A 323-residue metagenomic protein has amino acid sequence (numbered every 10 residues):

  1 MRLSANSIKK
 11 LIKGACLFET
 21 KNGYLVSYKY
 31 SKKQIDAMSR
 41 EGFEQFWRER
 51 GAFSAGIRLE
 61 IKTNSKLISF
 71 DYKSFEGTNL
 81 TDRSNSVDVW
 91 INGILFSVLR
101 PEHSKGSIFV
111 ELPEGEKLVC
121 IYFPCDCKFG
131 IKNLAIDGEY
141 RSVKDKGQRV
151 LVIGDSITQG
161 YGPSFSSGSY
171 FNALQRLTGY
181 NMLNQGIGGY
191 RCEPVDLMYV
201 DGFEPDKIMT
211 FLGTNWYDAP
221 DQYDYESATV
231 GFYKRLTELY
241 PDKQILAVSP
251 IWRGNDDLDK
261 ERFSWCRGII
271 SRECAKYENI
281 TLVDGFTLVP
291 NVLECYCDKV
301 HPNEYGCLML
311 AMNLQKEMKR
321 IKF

Functional and structural regions predicted by a protein language model:
M1-V150, K319-F323: N-terminal secretory targeting modules
A52, S65, D196-F323: Alpha-helical cap/lid subdomain in secreted, periplasmic, or secretory-pathway luminal O-acyl-processing enzymes
A55, I153, Q185, L212 (+1 more regions): Short glycine-rich loop/turn motifs that provide flexible caps or phosphate-binding loops at active sites
F70, M182-G186, A247: A structural signal for short, well-ordered beta-strand segments and their strand-loop junctions that often border
S74-E76, S156, T214, I251: Residue-level signal for short, function-critical loop segments
L80-D82, V143, Q175, D201 (+2 more regions): Generic structural signal for beta-strand residues in well-ordered domains
F96, Q159, R191, G254 (+1 more regions): Flexible, glycine-rich phosphate/dinucleotide-binding loops and adjacent beta-alpha linkers at cofactor/substrate
L112-P113, C120-E204: Serine-esterase "nucleophile elbow" of acetyl-processing enzymes
